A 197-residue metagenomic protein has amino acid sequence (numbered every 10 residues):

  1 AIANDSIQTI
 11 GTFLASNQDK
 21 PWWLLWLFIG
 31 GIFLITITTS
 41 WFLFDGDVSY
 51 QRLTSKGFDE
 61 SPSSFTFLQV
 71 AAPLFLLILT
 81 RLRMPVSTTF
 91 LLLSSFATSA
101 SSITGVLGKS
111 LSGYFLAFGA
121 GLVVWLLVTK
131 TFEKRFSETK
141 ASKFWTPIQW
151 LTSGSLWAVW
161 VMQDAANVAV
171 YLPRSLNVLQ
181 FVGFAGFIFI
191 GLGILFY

Functional and structural regions predicted by a protein language model:
A1-Y197: Multi-pass alpha-helical transmembrane bundle typical of ion/small-solute transporters and intramembrane aspartyl
